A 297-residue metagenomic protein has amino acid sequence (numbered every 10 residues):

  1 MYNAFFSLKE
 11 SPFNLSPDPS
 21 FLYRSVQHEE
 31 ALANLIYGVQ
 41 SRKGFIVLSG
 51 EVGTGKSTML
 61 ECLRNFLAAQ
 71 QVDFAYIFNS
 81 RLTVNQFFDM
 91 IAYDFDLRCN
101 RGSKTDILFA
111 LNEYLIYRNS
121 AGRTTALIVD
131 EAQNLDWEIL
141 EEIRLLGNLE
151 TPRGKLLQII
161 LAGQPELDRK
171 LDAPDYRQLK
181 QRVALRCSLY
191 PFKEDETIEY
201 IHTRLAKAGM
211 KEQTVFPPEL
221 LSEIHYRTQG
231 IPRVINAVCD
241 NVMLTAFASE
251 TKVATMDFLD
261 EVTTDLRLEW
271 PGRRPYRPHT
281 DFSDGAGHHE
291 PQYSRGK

Functional and structural regions predicted by a protein language model:
Y2-N3, K9-F13, D18, Y23 (+1 more regions): Trafficking entry modules
E10-F13, Q71-V72, L82-R101: Conserved NTP-binding/hydrolysis module of P-loop NTPases
Q27-V39: Pre-Walker A adenine-sensing motif
S41-N65: Walker A/P-loop nucleotide-binding motif
I46, A69-N79: Conserved catalytic segments around the Walker B and adjacent sensor/switch elements of P-loop NTPase domains
S49, F78, V129: Residues at the beta-strand->loop junction immediately N-terminal to the Walker
T83-V84, C99-E142, T151-G154, K193-T197 (+2 more regions): Mid-core helix/loop region of P-loop NTP-binding domains shared across ATPases and GTPases
Y117-S120, I160, D168-R227, P232 (+4 more regions): Helix-loop-helix "sensor" segment of P-loop NTPases
